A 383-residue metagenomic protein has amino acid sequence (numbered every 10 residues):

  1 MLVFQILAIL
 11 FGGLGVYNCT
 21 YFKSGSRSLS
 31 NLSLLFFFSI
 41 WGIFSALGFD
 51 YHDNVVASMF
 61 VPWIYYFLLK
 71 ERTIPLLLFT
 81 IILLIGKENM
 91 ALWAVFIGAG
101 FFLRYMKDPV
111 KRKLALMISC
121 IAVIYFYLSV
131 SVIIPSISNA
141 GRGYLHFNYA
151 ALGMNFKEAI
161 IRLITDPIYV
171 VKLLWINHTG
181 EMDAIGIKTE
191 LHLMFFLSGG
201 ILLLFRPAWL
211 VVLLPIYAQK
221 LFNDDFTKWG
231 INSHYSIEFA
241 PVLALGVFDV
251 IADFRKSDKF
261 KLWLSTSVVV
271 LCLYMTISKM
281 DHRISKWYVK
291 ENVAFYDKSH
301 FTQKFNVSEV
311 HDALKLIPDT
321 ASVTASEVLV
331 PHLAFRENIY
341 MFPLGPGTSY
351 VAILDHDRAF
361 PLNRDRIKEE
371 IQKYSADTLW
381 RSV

Functional and structural regions predicted by a protein language model:
V3-S39, S58-M59, P75: Transmembrane-helix signature of polytopic, membrane-embedded enzymes that assemble or transfer cell-envelope glycans
S24, V56, V61-L76, F102-D108: Membrane-interface transmembrane helices that cradle and orient dolichyl/undecaprenyl
A46-N54: Short acidic/glycine- and proline-prone juxtamembrane loop motifs at membrane-interface regions of multi-pass membrane
T73-F102, R206-P207: Transmembrane helices and adjacent periplasmic/lumenal helix-loop junctions of polyprenol-phosphate-dependent
L92, L210-K256: Hydrophobic/aromatic-rich transmembrane helices and adjacent perimembrane loops
W93-V123: Perimembrane helix-loop-helix junctions
R112-E181, K188-P215, F248, V270-S278: Membrane-lumen/periplasm interface segments of specific transmembrane helices in polyprenyl phosphate-linked
S119-V123, F254-W287: Signature aromatic-anchored transmembrane alpha helix within multi-pass, membrane-resident enzymes that catalyze glycan
